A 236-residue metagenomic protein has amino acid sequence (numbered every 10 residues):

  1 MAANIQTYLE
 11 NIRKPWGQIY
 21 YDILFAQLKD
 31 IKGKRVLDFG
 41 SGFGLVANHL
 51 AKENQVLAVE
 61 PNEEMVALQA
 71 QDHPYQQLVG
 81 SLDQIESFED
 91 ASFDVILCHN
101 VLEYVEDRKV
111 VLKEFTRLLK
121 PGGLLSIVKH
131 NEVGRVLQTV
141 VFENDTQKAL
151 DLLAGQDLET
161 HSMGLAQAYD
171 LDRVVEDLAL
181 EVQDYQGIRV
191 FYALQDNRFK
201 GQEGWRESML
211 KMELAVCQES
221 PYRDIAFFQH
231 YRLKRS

Functional and structural regions predicted by a protein language model:
M1-K32, L45-H49, M65-L68, D196: Conserved class I S-adenosyl-L-methionine
F43-Q84: Class I SAM-dependent methyltransferase SAM/SAH-binding core
E86-V95: A short acidic, Gly/Pro-enriched loop at the edge of an enzyme's catalytic core that lines a small-molecule cofactor
V95-D107: A short SAM/SAH-binding and catalytic strip from SAM-dependent methyltransferases
K109-L124: A short glycine-rich, Lys/Arg-flanked "PGG" loop and its adjoining helix->strand segment in the class I
S126-L152: Conserved class I S-adenosyl-L-methionine
S162-A179, Y185: Short alpha-helix
D184-S236: A C-terminal cap/extension of S-adenosyl-L-methionine-dependent methyltransferases that defines the acceptor-substrate
